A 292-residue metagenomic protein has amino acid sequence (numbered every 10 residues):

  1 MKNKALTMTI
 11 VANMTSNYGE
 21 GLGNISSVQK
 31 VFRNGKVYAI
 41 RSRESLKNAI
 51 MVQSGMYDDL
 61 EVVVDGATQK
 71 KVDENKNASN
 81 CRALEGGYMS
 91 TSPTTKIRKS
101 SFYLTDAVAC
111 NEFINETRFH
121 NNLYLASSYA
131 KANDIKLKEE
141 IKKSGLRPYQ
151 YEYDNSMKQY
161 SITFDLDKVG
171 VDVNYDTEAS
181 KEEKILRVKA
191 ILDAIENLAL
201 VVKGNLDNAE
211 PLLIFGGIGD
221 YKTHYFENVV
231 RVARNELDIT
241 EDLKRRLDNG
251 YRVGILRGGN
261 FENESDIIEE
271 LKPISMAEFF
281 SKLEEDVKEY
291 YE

Functional and structural regions predicted by a protein language model:
M1-E292: RNA-binding basic/glycine-rich loop and surface signature characteristic of RAMP-family CRISPR effectors
